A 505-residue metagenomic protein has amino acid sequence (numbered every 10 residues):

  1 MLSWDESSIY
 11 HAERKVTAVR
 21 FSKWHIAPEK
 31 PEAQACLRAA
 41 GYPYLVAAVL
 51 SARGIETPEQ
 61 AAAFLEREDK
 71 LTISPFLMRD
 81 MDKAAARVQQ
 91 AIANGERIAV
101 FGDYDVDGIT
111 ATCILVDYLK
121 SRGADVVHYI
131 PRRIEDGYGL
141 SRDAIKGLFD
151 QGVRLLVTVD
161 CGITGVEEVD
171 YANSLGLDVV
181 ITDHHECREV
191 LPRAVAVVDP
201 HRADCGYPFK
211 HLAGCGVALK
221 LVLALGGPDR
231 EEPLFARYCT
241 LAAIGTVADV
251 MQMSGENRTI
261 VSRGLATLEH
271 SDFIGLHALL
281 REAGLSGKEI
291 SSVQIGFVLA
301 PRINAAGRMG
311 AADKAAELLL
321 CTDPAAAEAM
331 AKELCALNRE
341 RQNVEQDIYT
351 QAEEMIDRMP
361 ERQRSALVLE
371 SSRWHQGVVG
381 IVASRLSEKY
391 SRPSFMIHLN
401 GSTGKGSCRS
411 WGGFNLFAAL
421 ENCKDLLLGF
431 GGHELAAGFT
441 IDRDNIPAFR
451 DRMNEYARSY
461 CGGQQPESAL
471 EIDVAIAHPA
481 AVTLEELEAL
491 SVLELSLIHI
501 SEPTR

Functional and structural regions predicted by a protein language model:
L2, E13-K30: N-terminal amphipathic/basic leader segments beginning at the initiator methionine
S8-A12: Short, positively charged and aromatic/hydrophobic N-terminal segments
R20, A27-R154, L175-G176, G227-N445: Hydrophobic helix-and-loop "lid/oligomerization" segment in the mid-to-C-terminal part of catalytic domains
I134-D136, G165, H185-V190, D204-C205 (+2 more regions): Short gly/pro/ser/thr-enriched loop/turn and capping motifs at secondary-structure boundaries
F149, T158, V166-D170, L177-M251: Conserved phosphate-handling catalytic cores of large alpha/beta enzymes
V159, I163-G165, V169, K424 (+1 more regions): Phosphate/diphosphate-binding loops
D473-A475, L487-L497: Non-catalytic interaction/regulatory segments
I498-T504: Residue-level detector of conserved catalytic or cofactor/ligand-binding positions in enzyme active sites
